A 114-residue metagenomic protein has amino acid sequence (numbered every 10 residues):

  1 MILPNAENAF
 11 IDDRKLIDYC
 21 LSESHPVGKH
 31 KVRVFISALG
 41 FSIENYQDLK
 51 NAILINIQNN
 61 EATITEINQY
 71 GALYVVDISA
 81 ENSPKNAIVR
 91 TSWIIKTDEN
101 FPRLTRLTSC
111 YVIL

Functional and structural regions predicted by a protein language model:
M1-V75: Compact soluble domain cores
I17, R106-S109: Sequence-pattern detector for short linear motifs and compositional/periodic biases rather than a specific fold
S22-S24, S37, S42, S79 (+3 more regions): Generic serine detector
A52-R106, I113: Functional cores of ribonucleases/endoribonucleases
